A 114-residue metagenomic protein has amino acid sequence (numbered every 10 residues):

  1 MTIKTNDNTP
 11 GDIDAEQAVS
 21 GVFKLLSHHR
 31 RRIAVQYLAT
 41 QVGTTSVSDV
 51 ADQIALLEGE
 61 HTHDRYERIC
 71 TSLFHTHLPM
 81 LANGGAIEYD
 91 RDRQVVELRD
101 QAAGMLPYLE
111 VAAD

Functional and structural regions predicted by a protein language model:
M1-A34, V50, Y89, V96 (+1 more regions): Haloarchaeal acidic low-complexity proteome signature biased toward cell-envelope/secretome components but also
L25, Y37-Q41, Q53: Short amphipathic alpha-helical elements of helix-turn-helix/winged-helix folds
H29, Q41-S46: Short capping segments at the starts of secondary-structure elements
T45-R65: Short acidic, hydrophobic short linear motifs in intrinsically disordered regions
Y66-M80: Charge-enriched amphipathic alpha-helical scaffolds
L78-R91: A short, conserved structural fragment
